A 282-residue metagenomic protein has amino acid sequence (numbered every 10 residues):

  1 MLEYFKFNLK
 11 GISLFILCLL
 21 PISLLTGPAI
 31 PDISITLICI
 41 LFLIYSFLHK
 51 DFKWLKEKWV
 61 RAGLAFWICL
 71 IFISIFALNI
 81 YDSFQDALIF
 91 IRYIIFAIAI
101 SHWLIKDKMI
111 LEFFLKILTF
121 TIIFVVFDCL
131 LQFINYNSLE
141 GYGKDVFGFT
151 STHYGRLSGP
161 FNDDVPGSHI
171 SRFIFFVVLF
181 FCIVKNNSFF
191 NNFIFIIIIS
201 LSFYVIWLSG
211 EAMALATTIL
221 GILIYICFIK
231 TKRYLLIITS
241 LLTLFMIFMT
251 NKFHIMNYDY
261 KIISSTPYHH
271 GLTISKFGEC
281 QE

Functional and structural regions predicted by a protein language model:
M1-F7, V146-F149, I255: Short, aromatic- and cysteine-enriched interfacial helices/patches that mediate contacts at lipid membranes
M1-Q85, H102-E112, K116, F181-F193 (+1 more regions): Transmembrane signal-anchor hairpin modules in multi-pass inner-membrane enzymes, especially those that act on
L20, I71, E112-T152, G159-R233 (+1 more regions): Alpha-helical transmembrane segments of multi-pass inner-membrane proteins
T26-L48, A87-I98, G167-F176, L215-L223: Membrane-embedded alpha-helical segments of multi-pass membrane proteins, especially the transmembrane helices
I30, I80-L88, L157-D164, I206-S209: Membrane-embedded glycan-lipid processing machinery
W67-Y93, L104-K108, V125, C129-L139 (+1 more regions): Membrane-interface module
F90, F96-F113, L272-E282: Cytoplasmic juxtamembrane interface segments
L157, F248-E282: Flexible juxtamembrane loops connecting transmembrane helices in multi-pass membrane enzymes that build or modify
